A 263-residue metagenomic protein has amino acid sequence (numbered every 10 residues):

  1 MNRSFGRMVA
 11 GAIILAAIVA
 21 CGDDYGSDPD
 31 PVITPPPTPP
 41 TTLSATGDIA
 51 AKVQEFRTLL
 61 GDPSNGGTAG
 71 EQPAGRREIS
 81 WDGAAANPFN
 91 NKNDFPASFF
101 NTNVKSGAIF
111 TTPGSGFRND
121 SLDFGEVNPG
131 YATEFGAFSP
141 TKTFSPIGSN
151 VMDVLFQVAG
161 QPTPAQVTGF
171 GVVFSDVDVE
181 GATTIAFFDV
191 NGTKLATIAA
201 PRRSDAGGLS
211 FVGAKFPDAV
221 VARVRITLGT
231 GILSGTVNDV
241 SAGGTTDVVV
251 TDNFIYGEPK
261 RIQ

Functional and structural regions predicted by a protein language model:
M1-A10: Bacterial N-terminal signal peptides that target proteins for export
A17-A20: C-terminal motif of bacterial Sec signal peptides marking the signal peptidase cleavage site
G22-P29: Bacterial lipoprotein signal-peptidase II cleavage site
P29-Q263: Surface-exposed, well-ordered secondary-structure segments
